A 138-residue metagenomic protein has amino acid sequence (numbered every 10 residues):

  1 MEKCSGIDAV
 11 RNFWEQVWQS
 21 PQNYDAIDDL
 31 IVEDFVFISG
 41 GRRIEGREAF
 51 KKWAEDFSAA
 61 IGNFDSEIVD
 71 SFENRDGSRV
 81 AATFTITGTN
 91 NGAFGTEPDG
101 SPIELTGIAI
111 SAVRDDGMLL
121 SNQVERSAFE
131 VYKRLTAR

Functional and structural regions predicted by a protein language model:
M1-R138: C-terminal and inter-domain tail/linker signature
